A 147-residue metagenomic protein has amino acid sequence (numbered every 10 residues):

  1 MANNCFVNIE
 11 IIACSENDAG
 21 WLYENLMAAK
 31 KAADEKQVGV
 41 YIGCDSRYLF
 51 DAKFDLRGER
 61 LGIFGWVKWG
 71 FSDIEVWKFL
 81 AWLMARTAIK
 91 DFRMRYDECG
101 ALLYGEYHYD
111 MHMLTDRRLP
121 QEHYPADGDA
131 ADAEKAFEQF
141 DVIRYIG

Functional and structural regions predicted by a protein language model:
M1-A32: Short, extreme N-terminal segment that most often corresponds to the first beta-strand
E16-E24, A33, Q37, S72-V76 (+1 more regions): Generic local-structure boundary detector
M27-Q37, M84-F92: A common structural junction motif
G43-G147: Charged interaction segments
